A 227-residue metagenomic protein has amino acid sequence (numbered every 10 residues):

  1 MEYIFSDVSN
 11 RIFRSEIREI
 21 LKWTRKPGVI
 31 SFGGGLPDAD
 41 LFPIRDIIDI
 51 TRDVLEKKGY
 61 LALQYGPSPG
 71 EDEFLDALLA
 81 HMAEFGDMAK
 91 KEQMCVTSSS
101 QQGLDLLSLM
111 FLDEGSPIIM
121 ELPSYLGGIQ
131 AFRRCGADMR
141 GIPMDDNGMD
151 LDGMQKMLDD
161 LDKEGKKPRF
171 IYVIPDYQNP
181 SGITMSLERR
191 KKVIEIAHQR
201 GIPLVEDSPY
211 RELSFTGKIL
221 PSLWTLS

Functional and structural regions predicted by a protein language model:
M1-D7: Generic N-terminal amphipathic, Lys/Arg-enriched alpha-helix
D7-R11, S181-G182: Short, flexible loop segments at the rims of nucleotide/cofactor-binding pockets, characterized by
S9-S99, L106: N-terminal small-domain helix-loop-helix segment of the aminotransferase-like
L61-G201, V205, R211-S227: Conserved core of the PLP fold type I
